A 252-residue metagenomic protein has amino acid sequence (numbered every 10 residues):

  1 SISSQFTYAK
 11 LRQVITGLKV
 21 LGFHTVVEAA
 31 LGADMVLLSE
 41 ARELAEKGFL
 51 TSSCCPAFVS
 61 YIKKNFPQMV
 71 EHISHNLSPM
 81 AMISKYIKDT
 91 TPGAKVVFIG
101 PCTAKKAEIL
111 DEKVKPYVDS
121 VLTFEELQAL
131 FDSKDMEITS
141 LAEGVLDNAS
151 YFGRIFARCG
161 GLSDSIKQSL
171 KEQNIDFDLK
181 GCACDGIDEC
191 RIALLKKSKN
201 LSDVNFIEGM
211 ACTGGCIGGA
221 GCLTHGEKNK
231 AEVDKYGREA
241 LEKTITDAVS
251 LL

Functional and structural regions predicted by a protein language model:
S1-L252: Iron-sulfur-associated redox domains of electron-transfer enzymes in respiratory and anaerobic energy metabolism
